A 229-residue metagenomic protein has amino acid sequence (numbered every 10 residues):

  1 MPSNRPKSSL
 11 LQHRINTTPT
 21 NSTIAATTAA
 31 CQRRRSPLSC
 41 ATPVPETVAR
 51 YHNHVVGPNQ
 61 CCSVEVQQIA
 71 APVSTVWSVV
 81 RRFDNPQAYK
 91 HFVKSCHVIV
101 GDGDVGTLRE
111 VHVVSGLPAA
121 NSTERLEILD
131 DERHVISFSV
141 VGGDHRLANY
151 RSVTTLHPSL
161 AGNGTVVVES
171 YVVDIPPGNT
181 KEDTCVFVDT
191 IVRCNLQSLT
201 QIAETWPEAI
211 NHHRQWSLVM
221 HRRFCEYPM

Functional and structural regions predicted by a protein language model:
P2-D104: Hydrophobic ligand-binding cavity/cleft-lining segments
P2-R5, S139-C194: Beta-strand/loop substructures that line and gate deep hydrophobic ligand-binding cavities in soluble
S3-N4, Q68, S74, R81-A148 (+1 more regions): Glycine-rich portal/gate segments that line the openings of hydrophobic small-molecule binding cavities
R50, Q197-M229: Short, highly charged C-terminal tails/helix-capping segments
Y51, F83-P86, L129, R133 (+5 more regions): Generic recognition of well-structured, leucine-rich alpha-helical segments and adjacent helix-turn regions within
Q60-C62, A71, R133, R151 (+2 more regions): Eukaryote-biased feature marking scaffold/signaling PDZ-domain proteins and nuclear chromatin regulators
V76, V80, R109-V111, L126 (+4 more regions): Structural signal for hydrophobic/aromatic residues that build the beta-strand cores of folded beta-sheet domains
V93-V98, T184-C185, Q215-S217: Short amphipathic alpha-helical segments embedded in low-complexity Lys/Glu-rich regions
